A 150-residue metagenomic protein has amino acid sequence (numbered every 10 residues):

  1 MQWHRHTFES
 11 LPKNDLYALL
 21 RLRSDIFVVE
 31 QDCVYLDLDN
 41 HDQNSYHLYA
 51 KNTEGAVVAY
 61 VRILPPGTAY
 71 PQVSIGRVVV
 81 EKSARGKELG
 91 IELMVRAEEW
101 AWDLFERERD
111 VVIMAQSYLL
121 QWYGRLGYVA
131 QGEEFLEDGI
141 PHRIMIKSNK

Functional and structural regions predicted by a protein language model:
M1-Y35, D39-H47, K51-A56: Short amphipathic alpha-helix that is part of the acyltransferase structural core
L38-Q43, G67, L136-E137: A short beta-turn/loop motif at secondary-structure boundaries
Y49, A56-P66, P71-S74, V79: Conserved beta-strand in the GNAT
P66-I75, R85, F105-R109, G139-P141: A conserved beta-turn-beta hairpin within the catalytic core of GNAT-like acetyltransferases that forms part
V80, G86-E99: Conserved acetyl-CoA-binding loop-helix of GNAT-fold acetyltransferases
S83-R85, R107, M114, Y118-Q121 (+1 more regions): Acidic/histidine-enriched, beta-strand-rich ligand/metal-binding domains
M94, A101-Q116: Conserved GNAT acetyl-CoA-binding A-motif
V112, G124, V129-I144: Conserved catalytic-core motifs of GNAT/GCN5-like acyltransferases
